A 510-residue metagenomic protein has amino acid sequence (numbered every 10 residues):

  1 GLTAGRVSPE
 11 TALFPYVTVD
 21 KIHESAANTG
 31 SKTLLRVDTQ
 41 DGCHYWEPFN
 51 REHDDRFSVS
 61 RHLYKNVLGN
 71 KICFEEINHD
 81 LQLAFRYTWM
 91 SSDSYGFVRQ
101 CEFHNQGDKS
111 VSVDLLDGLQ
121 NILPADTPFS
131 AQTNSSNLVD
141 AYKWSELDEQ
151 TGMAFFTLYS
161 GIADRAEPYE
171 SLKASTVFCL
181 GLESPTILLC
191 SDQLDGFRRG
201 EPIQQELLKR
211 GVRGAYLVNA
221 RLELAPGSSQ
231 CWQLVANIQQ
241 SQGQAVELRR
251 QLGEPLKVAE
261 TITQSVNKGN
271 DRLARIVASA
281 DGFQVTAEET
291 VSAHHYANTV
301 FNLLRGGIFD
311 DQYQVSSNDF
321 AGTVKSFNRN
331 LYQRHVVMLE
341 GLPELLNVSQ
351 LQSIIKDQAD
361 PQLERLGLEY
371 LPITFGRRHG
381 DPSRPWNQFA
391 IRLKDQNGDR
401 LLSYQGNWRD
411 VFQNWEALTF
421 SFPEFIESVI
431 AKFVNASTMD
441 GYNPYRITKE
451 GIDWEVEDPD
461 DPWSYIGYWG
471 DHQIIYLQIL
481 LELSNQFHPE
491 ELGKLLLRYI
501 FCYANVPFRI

Functional and structural regions predicted by a protein language model:
G1-I510: Anionic coordination/interaction segments
